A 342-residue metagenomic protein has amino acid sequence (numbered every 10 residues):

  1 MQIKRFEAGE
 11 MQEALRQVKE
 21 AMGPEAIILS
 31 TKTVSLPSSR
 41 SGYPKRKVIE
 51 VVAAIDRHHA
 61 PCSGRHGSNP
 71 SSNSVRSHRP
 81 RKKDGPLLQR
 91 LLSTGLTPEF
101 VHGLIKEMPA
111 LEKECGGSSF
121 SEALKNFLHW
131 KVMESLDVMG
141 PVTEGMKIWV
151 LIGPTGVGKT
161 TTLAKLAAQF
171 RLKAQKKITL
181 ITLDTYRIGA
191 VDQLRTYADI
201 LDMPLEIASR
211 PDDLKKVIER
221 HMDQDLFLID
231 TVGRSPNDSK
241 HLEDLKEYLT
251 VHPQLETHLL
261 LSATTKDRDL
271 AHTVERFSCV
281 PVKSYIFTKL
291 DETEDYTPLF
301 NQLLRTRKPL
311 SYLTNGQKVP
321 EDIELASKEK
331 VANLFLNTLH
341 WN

Functional and structural regions predicted by a protein language model:
M1-V138, E144-G145: Non-catalytic terminal/linker segments enriched in charged/polar, low-complexity residues
G9-Q12, A21, H78, L87-L91 (+3 more regions): NTP-binding/hydrolysis catalytic cores, primarily Walker-type P-loop NTPases
W149-L151: Hydrophobic anchor at the beta1->P-loop junction of P-loop NTPases
P154-T155, I178-G189, T196-L214, I218-H241: Switch II (G3) loop of P-loop NTPases
K159: Conserved lysine of the Walker
T162, L166, Q193: Hydrophobic positions on the alpha1 helix immediately C-terminal to the Walker A/P-loop
K177-T179, Q254-L261, S278-T293, T297-N315 (+1 more regions): Conserved beta-strand/loop subsegment of P-loop NTPase cores
E219-F227, K240-T265: Inter-motif core of Ras-like GTPase G domains
